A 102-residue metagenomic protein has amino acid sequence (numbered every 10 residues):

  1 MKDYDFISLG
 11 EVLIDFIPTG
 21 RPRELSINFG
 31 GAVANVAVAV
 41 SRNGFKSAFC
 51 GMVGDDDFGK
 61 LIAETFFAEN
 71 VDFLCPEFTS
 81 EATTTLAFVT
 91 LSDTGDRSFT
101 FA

Functional and structural regions predicted by a protein language model:
M1, N28-G31, E81-T83: A generic fold-level signal
M1-G20, E24: Positively charged, low-complexity intrinsically disordered leader regions
F6-G10, V33-V36, F58-G59: Short hydrophobic/aromatic-rich motifs at helix boundaries and adjacent loops
I14-T19, G31, D55, F88-T90: Generic structural "secondary-structure junction" signal
I17, A37-V38, L61, A102: Residue-level recognition of conserved structural "scaffold" positions that shape functional pockets and channels
P22-V38: Short catalytic helix/loop segments, enriched in acidic residues and glycine and frequently bearing histidine
S41: Gly/Ala-rich phosphate-binding loop of Rossmann-like dinucleotide-binding domains, activating on the conserved
K46, C50-A102: Conserved N-terminal subdomain of the carbohydrate kinase-like
